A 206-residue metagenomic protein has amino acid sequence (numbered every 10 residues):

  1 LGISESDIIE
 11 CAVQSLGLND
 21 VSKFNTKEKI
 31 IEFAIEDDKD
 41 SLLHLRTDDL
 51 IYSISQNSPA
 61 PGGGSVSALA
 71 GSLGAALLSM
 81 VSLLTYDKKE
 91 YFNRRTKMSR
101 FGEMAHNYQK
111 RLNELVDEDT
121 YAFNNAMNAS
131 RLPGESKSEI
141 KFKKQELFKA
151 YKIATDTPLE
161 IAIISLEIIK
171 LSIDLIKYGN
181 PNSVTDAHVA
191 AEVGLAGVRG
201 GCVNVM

Functional and structural regions predicted by a protein language model:
L1-D49, Q56, E146: Long, contiguous binding/interaction regions
L1-L16, E90, I173-M206: Catalytic-core signal marking the mid-to-C-terminal active-site face
E28-A60, S67, L77, T85-R94 (+1 more regions): Non-catalytic terminal/interface segments that mediate subunit docking, oligomerization, and allosteric communication
S41, L45, G71, N113 (+3 more regions): Alpha-helix N-cap/helix-start motif at coil-to-helix transitions, marked by capping-box chemistry
I54-S79, N182-G201: Conserved phosphate/anionic-ligand binding catalytic regions in large, soluble enzymes, centered on
L84, A126-P133, G200-M206: Acidic, Mg2+-coordinating active-site segments of isoprenoid diphosphate-utilizing enzymes
K89-P133: A structural-propensity feature for long, helix-poor, extended segments
D119-A196: Amphipathic alpha-helical interface segments
